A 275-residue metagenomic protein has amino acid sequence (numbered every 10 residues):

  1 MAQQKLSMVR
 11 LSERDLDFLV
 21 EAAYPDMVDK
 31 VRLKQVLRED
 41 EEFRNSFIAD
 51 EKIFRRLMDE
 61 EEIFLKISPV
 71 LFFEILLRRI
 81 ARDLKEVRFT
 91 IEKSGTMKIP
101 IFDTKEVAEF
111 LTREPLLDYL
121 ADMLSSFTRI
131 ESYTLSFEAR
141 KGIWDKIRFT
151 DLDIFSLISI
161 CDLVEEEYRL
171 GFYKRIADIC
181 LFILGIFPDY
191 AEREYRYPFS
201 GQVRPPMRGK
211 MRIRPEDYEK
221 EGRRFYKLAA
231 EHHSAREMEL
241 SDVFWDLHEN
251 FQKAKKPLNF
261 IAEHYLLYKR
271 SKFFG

Functional and structural regions predicted by a protein language model:
A2-F274: Polar/charged low-complexity regulatory segments
